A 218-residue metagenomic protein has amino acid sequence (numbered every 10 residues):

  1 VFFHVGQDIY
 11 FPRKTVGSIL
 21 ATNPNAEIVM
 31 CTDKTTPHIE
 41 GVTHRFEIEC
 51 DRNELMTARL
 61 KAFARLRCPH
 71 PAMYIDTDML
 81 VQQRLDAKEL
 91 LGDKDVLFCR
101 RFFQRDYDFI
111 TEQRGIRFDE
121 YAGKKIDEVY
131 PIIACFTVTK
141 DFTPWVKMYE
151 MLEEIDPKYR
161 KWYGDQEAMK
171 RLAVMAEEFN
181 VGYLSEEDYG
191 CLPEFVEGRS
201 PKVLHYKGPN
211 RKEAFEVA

Functional and structural regions predicted by a protein language model:
V1-A218: Glycosyltransferase catalytic domains, chiefly GT-A lineage
